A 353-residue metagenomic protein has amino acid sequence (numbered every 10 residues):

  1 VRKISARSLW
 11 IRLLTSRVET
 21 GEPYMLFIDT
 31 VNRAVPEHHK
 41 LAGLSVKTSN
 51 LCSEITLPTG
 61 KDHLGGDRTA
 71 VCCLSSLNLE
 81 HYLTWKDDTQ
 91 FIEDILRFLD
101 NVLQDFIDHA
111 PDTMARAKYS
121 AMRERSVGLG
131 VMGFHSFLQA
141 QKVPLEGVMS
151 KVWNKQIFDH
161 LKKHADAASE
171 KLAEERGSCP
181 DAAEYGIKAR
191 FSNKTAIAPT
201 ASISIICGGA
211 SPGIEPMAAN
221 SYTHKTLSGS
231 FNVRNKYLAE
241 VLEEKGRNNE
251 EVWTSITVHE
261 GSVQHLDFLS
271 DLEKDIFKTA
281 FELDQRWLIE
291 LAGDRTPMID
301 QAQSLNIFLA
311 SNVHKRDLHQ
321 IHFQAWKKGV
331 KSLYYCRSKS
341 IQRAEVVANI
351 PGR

Functional and structural regions predicted by a protein language model:
V1-L44, V131-A182, A302: Conserved, charged catalytic cores of large soluble enzymes
S5, L44, T48, H63-V71 (+8 more regions): Secondary-structure capping and boundary motifs in well-ordered enzyme cores
R7-S8, L14-E19, R33-A34, H38 (+5 more regions): A general structural signal for short secondary-structure junctions and capping/turn motifs
L13-V18, N78-H81, I92-P111, H135-K142 (+9 more regions): Structural signal for hydrophobic packing residues in well-ordered secondary-structure cores of soluble enzyme domains
R17-A121, V131-F137, Q141, A210-Y237 (+1 more regions): Function-dense linear segments that define catalytic or interfacial modules in macromolecule-processing proteins
Y24-V31, A110-K118, R176-G177, D181-G186 (+3 more regions): Short coil/turn segments at secondary-structure boundaries
S53-T56, G60, L103-D108, T195-R353: Catalytic alpha/beta core of large soluble enzyme barrels
I92-K118, M122, S126, Q141-T200 (+2 more regions): Internal maturation/activation junctions in enzymes
